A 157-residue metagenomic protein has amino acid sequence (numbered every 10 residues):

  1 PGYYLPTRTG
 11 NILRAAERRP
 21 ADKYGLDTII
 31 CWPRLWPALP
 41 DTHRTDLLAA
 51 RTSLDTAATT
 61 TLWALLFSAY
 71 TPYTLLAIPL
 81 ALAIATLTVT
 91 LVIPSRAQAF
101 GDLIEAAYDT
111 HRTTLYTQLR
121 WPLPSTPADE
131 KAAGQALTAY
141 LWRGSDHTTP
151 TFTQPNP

Functional and structural regions predicted by a protein language model:
P1-I29: Cytosolic/nucleoplasmic, non-transmembrane interface domains of endomembrane and organelle-membrane proteins
Y3-Y4, Y24, Y70-Y73, Y108 (+2 more regions): Sequence-level detector for tyrosine residue identity
R19-P79: Transmembrane alpha-helical segments and their cytosolic interface motifs in multi-pass membrane proteins
R44-R51, L87-P157: Cytosolic/matrix-facing juxtamembrane and C-terminal tails of multi-pass cellular membrane proteins
A57-E105, D109: Transmembrane alpha-helical hairpins and terminal membrane-anchor modules
